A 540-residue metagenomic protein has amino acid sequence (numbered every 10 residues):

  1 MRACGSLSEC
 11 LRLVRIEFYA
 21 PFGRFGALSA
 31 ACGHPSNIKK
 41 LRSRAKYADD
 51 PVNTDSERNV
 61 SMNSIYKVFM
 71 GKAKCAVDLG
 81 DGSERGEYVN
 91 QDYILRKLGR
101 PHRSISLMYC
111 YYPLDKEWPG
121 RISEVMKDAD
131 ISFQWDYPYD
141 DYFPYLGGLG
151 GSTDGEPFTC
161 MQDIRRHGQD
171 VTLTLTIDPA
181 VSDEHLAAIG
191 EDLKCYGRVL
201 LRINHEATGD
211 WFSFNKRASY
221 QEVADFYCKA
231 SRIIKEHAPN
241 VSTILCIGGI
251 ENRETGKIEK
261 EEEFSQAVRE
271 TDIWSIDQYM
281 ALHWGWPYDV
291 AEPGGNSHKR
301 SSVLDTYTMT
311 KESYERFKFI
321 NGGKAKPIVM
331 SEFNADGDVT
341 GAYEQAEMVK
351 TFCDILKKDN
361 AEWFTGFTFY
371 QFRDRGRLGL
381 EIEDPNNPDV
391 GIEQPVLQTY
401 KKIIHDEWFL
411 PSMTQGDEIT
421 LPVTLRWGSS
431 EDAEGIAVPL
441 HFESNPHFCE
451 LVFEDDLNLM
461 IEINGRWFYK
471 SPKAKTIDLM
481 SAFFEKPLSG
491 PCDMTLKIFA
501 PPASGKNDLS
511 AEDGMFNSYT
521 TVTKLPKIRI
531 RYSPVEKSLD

Functional and structural regions predicted by a protein language model:
D55-H102: N-terminal module-boundary/linker segments of secreted carbohydrate-active enzymes
E84-A188: N-terminal carbohydrate-binding/catalytic regions of secreted carbohydrate-active enzymes
K194-Y220, L245: Active-site groove signature of glycoside hydrolases
K235-K257, A325-A335, F367-F372: Aromatic-lined carbohydrate-recognition surfaces of secreted/lumenal glycan-active proteins
Y279-D338: Glycoside hydrolase catalytic-domain groove-lining segments
I320-V349, F372-I382: Active-site clefts of carbohydrate-active enzymes
D359, T368-F448, M460, G465 (+1 more regions): Aromatic-rich peripheral "rim/lid" segments of glycoside hydrolase catalytic domains that contact and position glycan
H441-F442, D456-I528: Beta-strand-rich ligand-recognition modules
